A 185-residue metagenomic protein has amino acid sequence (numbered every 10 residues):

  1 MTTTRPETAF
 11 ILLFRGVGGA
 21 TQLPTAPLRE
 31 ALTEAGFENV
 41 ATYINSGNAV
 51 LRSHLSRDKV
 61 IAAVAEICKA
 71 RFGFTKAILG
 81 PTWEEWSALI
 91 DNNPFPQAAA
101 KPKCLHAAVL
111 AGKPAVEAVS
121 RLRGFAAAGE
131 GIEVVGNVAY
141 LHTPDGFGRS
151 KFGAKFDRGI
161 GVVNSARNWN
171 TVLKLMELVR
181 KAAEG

Functional and structural regions predicted by a protein language model:
T2-G185: Surface-exposed, charge/polar-rich loops and edge strands
